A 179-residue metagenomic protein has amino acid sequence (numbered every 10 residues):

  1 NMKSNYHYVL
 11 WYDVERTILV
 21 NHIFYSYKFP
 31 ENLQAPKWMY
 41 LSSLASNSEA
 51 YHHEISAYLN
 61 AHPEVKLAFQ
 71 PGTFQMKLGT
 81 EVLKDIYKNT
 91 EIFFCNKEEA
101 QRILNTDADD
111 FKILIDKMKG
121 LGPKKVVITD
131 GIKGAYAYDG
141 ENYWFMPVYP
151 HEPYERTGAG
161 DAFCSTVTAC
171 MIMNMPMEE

Functional and structural regions predicted by a protein language model:
N1-L41: Conserved N-terminal subdomain of the carbohydrate kinase-like
Y6-H7, R16-I18, W38, K66 (+3 more regions): Structural motif
Y12-R16, K84-K88, D110-I113, N142-M146: Short, hinge-like loop/turn segments at secondary-structure boundaries
E15-H22, Y87-F93, K117: A polyampholytic, Gly/Pro-enriched intrinsically disordered region
H22-F24, T73, E98-E99, Y149-E152: Short, acidic/turn-prone active-site loops that include or flank metal/cofactor- and phosphate-binding residues
Y25-P30, H53-S56, L78-V82, K112-D116 (+2 more regions): A generic local structural motif
K37-I113, G134-A135: Conserved beta-alpha-beta core of the PfkB/ribokinase-like small-molecule kinase fold
A108-E179: Conserved phosphate-binding/catalytic region of the ribokinase-like
